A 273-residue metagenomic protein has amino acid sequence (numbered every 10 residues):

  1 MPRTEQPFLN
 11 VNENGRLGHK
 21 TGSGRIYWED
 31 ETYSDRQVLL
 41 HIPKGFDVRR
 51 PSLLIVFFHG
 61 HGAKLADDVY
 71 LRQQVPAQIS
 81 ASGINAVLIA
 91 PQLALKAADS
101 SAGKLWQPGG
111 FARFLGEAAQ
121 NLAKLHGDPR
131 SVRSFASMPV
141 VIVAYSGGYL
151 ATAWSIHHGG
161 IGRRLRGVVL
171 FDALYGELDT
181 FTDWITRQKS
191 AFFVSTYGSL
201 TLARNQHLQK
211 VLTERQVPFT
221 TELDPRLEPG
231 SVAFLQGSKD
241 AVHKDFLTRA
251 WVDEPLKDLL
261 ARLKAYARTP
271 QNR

Functional and structural regions predicted by a protein language model:
M1-L54, A86, P218-L223, R268-R273: A domain-start/cap signature at the N-terminus of enzymes
R49-K124: Active-site machinery of serine-nucleophile hydrolases
H59, V143-W154: Glycine-rich nucleophile elbow surrounding the catalytic serine of serine-hydrolase chemistry
Y70-I79, A153-I156, G176-T186: Alpha-helical scaffolding within the catalytic cores of extracellular/periplasmic polymer-degrading hydrolases
P91-Q92, V143, F171-D172: Alpha/beta-hydrolase-fold catalytic nucleophile elbow
S131-S146: Alpha/beta-hydrolase fold nucleophile elbow
G162-Y175: A conserved short beta-strand
S195-R273: C-terminal catalytic histidine-bearing segment of alpha/beta-hydrolase fold enzymes
